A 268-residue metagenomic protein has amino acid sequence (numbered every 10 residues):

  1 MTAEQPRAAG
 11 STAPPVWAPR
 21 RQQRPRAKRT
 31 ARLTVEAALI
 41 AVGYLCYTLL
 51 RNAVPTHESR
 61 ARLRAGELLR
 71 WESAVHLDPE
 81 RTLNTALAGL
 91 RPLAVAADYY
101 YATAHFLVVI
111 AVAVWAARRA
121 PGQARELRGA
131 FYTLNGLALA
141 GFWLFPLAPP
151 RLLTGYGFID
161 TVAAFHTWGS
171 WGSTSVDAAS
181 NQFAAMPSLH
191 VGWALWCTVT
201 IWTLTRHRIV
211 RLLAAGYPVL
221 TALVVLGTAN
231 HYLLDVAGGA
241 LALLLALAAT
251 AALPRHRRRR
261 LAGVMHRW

Functional and structural regions predicted by a protein language model:
T2-L107: N-terminal transmembrane-helix/juxtamembrane module of multi-pass inner/ER membrane proteins
A27, A31, V35, L39 (+3 more regions): Alpha-helical transmembrane segments of integral membrane proteins
L45, L49, L134-W143, G216-G227: Aromatic-anchored segments of alpha-helical transmembrane domains
Y47-R51, P55, A88, V114-A117 (+3 more regions): Membrane-water interface at transmembrane helix exits
E58-E67, R118-I209, R257-W268: Membrane-interface loops
Y99-A116, H190-T198: Hydrophobic alpha-helical transmembrane segments
L147-Y156, N181-M186, L220-A246: Interfacial helix-loop-helix junctions of multi-pass membrane proteins
G216, T228-W268: C-terminal membrane module of polytopic membrane proteins
